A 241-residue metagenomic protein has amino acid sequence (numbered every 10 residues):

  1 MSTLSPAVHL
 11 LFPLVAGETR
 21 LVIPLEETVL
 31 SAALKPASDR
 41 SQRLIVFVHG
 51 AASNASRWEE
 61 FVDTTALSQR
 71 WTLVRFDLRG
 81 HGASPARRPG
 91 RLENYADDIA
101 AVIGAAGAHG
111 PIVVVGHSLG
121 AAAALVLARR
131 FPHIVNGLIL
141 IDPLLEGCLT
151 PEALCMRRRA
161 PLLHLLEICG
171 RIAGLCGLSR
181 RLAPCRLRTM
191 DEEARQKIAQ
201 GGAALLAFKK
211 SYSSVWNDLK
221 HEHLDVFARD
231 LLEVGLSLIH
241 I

Functional and structural regions predicted by a protein language model:
M1-F47, L67-W71, A108, N136 (+2 more regions): Alpha/beta-hydrolase fold catalytic core
A37-A83: Conserved HGGG/HGGXW glycine-rich cap/lid loop of the alpha/beta-hydrolase fold
R57-E59, S84-G90, T150-P151: Conserved catalytic-core motifs of eukaryotic protein kinase domains, centered on the activation segment
L78-V115, L119: Active-site loop/oxyanion-hole signature of alpha/beta-hydrolase fold enzymes
G110-E152: Conserved hydrolase catalytic core segment
L138-L175: Flexible "cap/lid" loop of the alpha/beta hydrolase fold
I239-I241: Conserved small/polar residues in nucleotide/adenosyl-binding loops
